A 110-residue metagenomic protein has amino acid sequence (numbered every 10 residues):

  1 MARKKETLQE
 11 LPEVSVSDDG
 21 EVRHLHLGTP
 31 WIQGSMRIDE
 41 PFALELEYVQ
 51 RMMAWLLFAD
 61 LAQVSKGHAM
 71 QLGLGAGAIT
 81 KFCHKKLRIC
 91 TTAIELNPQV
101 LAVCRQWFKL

Functional and structural regions predicted by a protein language model:
M1-S35: N-terminal auxiliary segments of SAM/dcSAM-dependent transferases
T7, D19-G20, E40-L110: The AdoMet/dcAdoMet-binding core of the Class I SAM-like
